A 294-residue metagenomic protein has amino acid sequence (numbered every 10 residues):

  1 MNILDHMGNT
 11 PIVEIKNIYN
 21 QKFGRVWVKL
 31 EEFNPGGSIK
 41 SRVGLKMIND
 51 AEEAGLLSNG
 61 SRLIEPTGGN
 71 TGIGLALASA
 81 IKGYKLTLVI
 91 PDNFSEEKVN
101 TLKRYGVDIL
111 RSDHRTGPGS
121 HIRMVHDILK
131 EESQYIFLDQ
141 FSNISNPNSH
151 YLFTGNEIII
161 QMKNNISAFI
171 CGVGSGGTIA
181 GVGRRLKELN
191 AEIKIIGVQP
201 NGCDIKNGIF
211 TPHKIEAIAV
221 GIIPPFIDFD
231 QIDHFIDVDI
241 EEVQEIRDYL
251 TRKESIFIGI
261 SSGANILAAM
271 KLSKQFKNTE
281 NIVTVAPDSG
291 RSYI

Functional and structural regions predicted by a protein language model:
M1-I294: PLP-dependent amino-acid enzyme catalytic core
